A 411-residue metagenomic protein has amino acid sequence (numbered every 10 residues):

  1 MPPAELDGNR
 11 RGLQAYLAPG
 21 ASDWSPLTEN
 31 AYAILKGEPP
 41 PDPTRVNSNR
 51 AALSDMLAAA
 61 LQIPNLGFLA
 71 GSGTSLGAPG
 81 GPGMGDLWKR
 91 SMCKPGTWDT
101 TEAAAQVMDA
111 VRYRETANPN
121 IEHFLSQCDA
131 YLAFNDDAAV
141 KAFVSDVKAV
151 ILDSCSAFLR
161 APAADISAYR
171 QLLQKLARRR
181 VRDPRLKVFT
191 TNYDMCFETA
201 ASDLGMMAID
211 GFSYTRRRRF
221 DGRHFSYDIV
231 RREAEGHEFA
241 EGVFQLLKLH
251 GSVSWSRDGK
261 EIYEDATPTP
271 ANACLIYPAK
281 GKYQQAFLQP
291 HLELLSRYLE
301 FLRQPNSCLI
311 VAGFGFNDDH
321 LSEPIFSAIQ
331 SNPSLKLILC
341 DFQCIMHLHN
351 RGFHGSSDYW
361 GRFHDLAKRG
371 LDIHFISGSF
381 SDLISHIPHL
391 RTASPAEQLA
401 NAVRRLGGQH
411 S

Functional and structural regions predicted by a protein language model:
M1-L66, G236, Q284-Q285, S296-S411: SIR2/sirtuin-family catalytic core signature
R50-A52, A163-R178, P290-Y298: A short, well-structured juxtamembrane/interface segment
L53-P95: An N-terminal structural lobe/cap that precedes and organizes the functional/catalytic core across diverse proteins
S72-T74, Y193, F314-G315: Active-site metal-binding loops of divalent metal-dependent hydrolases
L76, D99-A139, L176-L275: Extended, H/D-rich, highly charged conserved domains that either
G81-M92, S202-A208, I325-F326, F353-R362: Short secondary-structure boundary/capping segments
S145-A168, C274-Q289: Glycine-rich phosphate-binding "P-loop"
K260-Q304, A312: Acidic, metal/cofactor-coordinating or nucleic-acid-engaging core segments within structured domains
